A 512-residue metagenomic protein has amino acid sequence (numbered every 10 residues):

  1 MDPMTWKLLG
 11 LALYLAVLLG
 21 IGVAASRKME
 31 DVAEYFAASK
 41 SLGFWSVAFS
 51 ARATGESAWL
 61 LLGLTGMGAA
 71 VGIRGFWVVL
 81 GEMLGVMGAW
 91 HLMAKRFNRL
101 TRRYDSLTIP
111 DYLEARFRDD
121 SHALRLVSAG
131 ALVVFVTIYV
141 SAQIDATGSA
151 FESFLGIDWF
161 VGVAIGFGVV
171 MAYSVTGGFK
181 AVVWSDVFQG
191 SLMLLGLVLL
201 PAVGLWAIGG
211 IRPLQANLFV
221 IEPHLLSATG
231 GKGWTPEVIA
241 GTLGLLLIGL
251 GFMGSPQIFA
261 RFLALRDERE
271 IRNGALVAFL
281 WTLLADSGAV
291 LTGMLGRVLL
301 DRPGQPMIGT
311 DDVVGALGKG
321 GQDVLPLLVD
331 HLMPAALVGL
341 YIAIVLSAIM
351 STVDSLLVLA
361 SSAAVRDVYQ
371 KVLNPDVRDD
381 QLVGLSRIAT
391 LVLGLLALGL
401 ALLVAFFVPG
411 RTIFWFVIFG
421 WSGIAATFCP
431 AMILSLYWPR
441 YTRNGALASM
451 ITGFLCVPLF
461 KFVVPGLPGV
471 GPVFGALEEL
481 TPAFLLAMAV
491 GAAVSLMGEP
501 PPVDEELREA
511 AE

Functional and structural regions predicted by a protein language model:
M1-E512: Membrane-embedded helix-loop-helix hairpins and adjacent transmembrane boundary segments in multi-pass transporters
